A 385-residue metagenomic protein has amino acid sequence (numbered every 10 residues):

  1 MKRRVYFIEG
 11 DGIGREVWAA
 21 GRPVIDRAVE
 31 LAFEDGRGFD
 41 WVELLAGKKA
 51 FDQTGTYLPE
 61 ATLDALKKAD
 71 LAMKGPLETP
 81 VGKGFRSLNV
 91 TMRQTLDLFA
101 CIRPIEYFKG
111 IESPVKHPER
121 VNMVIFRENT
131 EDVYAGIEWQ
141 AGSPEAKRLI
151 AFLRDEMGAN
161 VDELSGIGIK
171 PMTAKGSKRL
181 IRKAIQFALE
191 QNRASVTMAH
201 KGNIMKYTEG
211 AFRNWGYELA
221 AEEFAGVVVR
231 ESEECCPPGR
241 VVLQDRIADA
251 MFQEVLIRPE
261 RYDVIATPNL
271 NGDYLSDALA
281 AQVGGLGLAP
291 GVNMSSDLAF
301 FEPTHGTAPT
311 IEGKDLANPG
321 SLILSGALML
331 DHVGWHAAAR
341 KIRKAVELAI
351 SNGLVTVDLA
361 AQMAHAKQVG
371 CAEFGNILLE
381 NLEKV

Functional and structural regions predicted by a protein language model:
M1-V5: Extreme N-terminal starter segment of soluble prokaryotic enzymes
Y6-P23, A28, A32, R148 (+1 more regions): Glycine-rich phosphate/diphosphate-binding loop of Rossmann-like nucleotide-binding domains
D11-G14, D70, F126, A184 (+4 more regions): Buried hydrophobic positions in well-ordered alpha/beta secondary-structure cores of metabolic enzymes
E34-P59: N-terminal beta-loop-helix "entrance" segment that forms/cooperates in small-molecule cofactor or anionic ligand
K48-F51, F252-V355: Glycine-rich phosphate/nucleotide-binding loop
A50-E156, G166-I167, L270-Y274: N-terminal glycine-rich phosphate/adenylate-binding segment common to multiple enzyme folds
L63-P80, E223-F300, L382: Glycine-rich phosphate-binding loop
K367-V385: Phosphate-binding loop/pocket of nucleotide- and phosphate-handling active sites
